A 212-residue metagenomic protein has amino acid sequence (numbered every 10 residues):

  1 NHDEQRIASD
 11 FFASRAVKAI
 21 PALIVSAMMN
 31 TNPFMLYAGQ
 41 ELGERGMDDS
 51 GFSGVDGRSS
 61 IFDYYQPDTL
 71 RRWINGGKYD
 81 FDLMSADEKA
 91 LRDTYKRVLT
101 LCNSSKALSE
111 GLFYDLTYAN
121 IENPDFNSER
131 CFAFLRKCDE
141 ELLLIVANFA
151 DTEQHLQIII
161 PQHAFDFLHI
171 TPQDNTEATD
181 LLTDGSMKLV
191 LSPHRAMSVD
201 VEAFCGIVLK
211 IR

Functional and structural regions predicted by a protein language model:
R6-N175: Loop/helix patches that line or flank the sugar-binding groove of alpha-linked glycan CAZymes
L135, T179, K210-R212: Residue-level detector of conserved, well-ordered beta-strand and adjacent loop positions that form binding/recognition
E141-L142, D184-L189, I207: Short, surface-exposed beta-strand/loop "edge" segments at domain boundaries and coil↔beta transitions
L144, I158, A178, V199-V201 (+1 more regions): Hydrophobic beta-strand residues in large extracellular and virion-surface proteins
D174-H194: Solvent-exposed beta-strand/loop surfaces of large extracellular or lumenal domains
L189-R212: C-terminal beta-strand-rich structural cap/linker in extracellular carbohydrate-active enzymes
